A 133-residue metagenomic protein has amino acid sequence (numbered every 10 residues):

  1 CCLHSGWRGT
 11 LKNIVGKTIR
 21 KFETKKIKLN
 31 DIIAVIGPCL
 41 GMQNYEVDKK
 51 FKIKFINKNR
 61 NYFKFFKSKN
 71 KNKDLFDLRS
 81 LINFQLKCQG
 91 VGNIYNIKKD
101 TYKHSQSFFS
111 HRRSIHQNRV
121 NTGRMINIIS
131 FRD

Functional and structural regions predicted by a protein language model:
C1-D133: Active-site microenvironment for binding and transforming phosphate-containing groups
